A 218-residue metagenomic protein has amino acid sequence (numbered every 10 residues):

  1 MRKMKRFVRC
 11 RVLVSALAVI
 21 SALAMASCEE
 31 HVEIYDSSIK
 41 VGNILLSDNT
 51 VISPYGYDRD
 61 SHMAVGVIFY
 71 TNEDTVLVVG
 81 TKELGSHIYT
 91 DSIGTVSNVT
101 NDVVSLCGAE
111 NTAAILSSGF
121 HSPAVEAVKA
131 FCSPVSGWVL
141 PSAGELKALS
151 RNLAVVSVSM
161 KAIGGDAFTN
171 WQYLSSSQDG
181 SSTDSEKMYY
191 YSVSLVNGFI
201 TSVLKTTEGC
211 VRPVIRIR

Functional and structural regions predicted by a protein language model:
M1, A16, C107-G108, G165: Compositionally biased, low-complexity segments enriched in small residues
R2-S15: Bacterial N-terminal signal peptides that target proteins for export
V19-A22, T207: Processing junctions and N-termini across compartments
L23-S27: C-terminal motif of bacterial Sec signal peptides marking the signal peptidase cleavage site
C28-P134, K205-R218: Short, compositionally biased
H121-W138, A143-L195, F199-T201: An exposed tryptophan-centered "aromatic clamp" motif
